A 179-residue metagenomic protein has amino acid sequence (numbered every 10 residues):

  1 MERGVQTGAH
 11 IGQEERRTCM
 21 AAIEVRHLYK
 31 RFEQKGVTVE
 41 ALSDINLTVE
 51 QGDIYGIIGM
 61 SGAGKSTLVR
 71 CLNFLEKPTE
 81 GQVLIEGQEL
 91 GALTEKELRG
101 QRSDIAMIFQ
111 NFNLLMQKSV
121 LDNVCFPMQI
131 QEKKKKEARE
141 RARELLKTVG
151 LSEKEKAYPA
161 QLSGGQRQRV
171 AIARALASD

Functional and structural regions predicted by a protein language model:
M1-R31: ABC-family P-loop ATPase nucleotide-binding domain
A21-D179: ABC family nucleotide-binding domain
